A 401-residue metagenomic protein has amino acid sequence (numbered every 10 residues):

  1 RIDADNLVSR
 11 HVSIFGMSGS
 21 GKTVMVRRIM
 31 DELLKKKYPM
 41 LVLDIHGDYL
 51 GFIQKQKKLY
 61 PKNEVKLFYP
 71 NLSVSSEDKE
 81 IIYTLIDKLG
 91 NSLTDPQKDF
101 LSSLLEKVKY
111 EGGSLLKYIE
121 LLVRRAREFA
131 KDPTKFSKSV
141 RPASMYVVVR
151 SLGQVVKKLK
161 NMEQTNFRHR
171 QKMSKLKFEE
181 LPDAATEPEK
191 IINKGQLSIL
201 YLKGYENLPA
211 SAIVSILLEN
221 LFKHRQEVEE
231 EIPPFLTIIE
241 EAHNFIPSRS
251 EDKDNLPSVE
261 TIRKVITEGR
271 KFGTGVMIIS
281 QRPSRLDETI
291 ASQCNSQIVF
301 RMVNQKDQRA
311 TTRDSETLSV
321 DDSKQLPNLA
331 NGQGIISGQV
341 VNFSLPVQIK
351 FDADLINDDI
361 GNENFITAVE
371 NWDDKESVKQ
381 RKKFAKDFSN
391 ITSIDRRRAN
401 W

Functional and structural regions predicted by a protein language model:
R1-Y69, E288, I336, I366-E370 (+4 more regions): Glycine-rich phosphate-binding loop of nucleotide-binding enzymes
S18, E206, P283: The conserved Walker
K36-L41, K194-L197, I232-L236, F272-M277: Loop/turn-to-beta-strand initiation segments
I45, P234, E240-E241, S248-R249: Walker B catalytic acidic pair
P61-E179: Helical/strand "switch-coupling" subdomains that flank nucleotide/phosphate-binding cores, especially in P-loop NTPases
K88, R263-K350: Conserved ATP-driven motor cores of ASCE-family P-loop NTPases powering translocation/secretion/packaging/pilus
F167, Q171-F235, R249-D254, T261: Conserved helicase/translocase P-loop NTPase motor core
G332-W401: Conserved P-loop NTPase motor module
